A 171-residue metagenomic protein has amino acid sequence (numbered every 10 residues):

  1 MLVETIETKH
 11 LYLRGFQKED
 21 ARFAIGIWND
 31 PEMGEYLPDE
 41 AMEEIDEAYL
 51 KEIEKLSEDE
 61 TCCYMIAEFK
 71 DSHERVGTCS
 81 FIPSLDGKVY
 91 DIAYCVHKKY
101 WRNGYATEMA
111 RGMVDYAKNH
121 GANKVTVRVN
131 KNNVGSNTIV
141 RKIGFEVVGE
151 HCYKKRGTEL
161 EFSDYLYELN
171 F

Functional and structural regions predicted by a protein language model:
M1-K99, G112, Y116, V148 (+1 more regions): GNAT-family acyltransferases
M42, I82, K131-N132, K154: Conserved beta-strand edge residues that scaffold enzyme active sites
Y100, K154-K155: PDZ/PDZ-like domain micro-motif
R102-N119, V134-K142: Conserved acetyl-CoA-binding loop-helix of GNAT-fold acetyltransferases
H120-R128: Conserved GNAT acetyl-CoA-binding A-motif
R141-H151: Conserved acetyl-CoA-binding loop of GNAT-fold acetyltransferases
